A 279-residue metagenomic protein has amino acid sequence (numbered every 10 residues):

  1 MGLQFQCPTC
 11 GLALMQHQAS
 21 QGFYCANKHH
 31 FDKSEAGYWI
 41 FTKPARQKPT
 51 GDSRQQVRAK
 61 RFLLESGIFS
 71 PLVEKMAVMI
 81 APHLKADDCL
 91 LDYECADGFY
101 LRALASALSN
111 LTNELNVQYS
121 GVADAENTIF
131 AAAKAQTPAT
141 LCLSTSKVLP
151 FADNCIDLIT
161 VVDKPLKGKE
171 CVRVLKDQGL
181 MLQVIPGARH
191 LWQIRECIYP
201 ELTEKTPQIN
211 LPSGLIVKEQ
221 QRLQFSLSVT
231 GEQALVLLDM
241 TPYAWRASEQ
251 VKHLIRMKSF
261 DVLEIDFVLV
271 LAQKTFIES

Functional and structural regions predicted by a protein language model:
M1-K48: N-terminal auxiliary segments of SAM/dcSAM-dependent transferases
G2-L3, L223-S279: Conserved Class I S-adenosyl-L-methionine
K48-K75, M79: Class I SAM-dependent methyltransferase Rossmann-like catalytic core, especially the SAM/SAH-binding loop
C89-D92, A96-V148: Class I SAM-dependent methyltransferase SAM/SAH-binding core
K147-L158: A short acidic, Gly/Pro-enriched loop at the edge of an enzyme's catalytic core that lines a small-molecule cofactor
D157-E170, I185-G187: A short SAM/SAH-binding and catalytic strip from SAM-dependent methyltransferases
G168-L182: A short glycine-rich, Lys/Arg-flanked "PGG" loop and its adjoining helix->strand segment in the class I
L180-N210: Conserved class I S-adenosyl-L-methionine
